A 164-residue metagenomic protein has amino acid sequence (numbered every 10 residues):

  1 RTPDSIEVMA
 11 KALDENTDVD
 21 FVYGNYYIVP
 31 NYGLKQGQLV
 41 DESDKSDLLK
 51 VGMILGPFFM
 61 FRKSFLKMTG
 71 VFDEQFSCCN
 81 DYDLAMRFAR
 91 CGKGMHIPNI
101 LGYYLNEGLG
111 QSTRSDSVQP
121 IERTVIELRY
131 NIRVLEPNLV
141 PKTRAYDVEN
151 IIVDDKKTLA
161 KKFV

Functional and structural regions predicted by a protein language model:
D4-Q36: Conserved donor NDP-sugar-binding/catalytic core segment of glycosyltransferases
I6, Y26, N99-L101, L139: Proline- and acidic/polar-enriched loop/turn elements at helix boundaries
A12, N16, V29, C91 (+2 more regions): Phosphate/oxyanion-binding loops and surfaces in catalytic or ligand/nucleic-acid-binding neighborhoods
N16, G94, R123, A160-K161: Low-complexity, intrinsically disordered short peptide segments enriched in small/polar/basic residues
G24, L34-L128: Conserved nucleotide-sugar donor-binding catalytic segment
N31-L34, N106, A145-I152: Short, solvent-exposed polar/charged micro-motifs at secondary-structure junctions
L135-E136, V140-V164: Boundary detector for helix-to-coil junctions that initiate low-complexity/charged tails
